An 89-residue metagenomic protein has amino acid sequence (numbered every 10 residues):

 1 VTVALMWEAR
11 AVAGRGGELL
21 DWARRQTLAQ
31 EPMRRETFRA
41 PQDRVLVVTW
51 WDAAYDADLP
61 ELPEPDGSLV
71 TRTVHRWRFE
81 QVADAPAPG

Functional and structural regions predicted by a protein language model:
V1, M33-L46, L62-G89: Glycine-rich beta-strand-turn "strand-cap" elements at beta-sheet edges
T2, T27, A57-P60: Soluble, non-membrane globular domain cores that form compact, hydrophobic packing and curved binding surfaces
T2-A11: Short glycine-/aliphatic-rich beta-strand segments at the starts of folded cytosolic domains
W7, W50-W51: Signature tryptophan residues that serve as conserved aromatic anchors
A11-R34, L62-P65: Short amphipathic alpha-helical segments
A13, P41, A54-Y55: Feature marks short, surface-exposed loop/turn motifs that line or immediately flank catalytic pockets and channel
G17, D52-E61: Short amphipathic alpha-helices within nucleic acid-binding modules
